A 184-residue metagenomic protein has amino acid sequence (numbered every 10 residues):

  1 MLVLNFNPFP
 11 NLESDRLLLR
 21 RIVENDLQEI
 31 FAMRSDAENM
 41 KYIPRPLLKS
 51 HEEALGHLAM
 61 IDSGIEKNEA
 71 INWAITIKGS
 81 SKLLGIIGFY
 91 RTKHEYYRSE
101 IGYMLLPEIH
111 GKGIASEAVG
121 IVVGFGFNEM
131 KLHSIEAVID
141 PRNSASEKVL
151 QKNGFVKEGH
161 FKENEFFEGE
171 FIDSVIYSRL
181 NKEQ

Functional and structural regions predicted by a protein language model:
M1-K41, N72, T76-Q184: Acyl-donor (CoA/ACP) binding surface of acyl/acetyltransferases
E38-M60: Conserved GNAT-fold acetyl-CoA-binding loop/helix
M60-I61, H110: Repeat-unit-sized solenoid/scaffold elements
I61-A74: A short helix-loop-beta-strand connector motif used in the catalytic cores of GNAT acetyltransferases and, in some
